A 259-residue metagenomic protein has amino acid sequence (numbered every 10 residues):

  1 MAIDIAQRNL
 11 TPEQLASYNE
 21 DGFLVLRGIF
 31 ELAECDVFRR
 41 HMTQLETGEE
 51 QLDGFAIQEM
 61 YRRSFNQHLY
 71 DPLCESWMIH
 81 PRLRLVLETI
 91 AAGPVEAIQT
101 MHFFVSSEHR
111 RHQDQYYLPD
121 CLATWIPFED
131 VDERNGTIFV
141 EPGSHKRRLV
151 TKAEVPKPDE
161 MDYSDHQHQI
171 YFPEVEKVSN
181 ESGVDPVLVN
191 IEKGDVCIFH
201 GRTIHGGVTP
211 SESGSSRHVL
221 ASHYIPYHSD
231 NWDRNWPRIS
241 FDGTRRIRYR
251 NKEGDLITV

Functional and structural regions predicted by a protein language model:
M1-D21, L26-L118, N235-P237, F241-E253: Non-heme Fe(II)-dependent double-stranded beta-helix
I3-D4, E46-A56, E154-P156, K193-I198 (+1 more regions): Non-heme Fe(II)/2-oxoglutarate
A16, R134-I204: Double-stranded beta-helix
A33, D132, R147, H205 (+1 more regions): Feature marks short, surface-exposed loop/turn motifs that line or immediately flank catalytic pockets and channel
M101-H102, Q113-Q115, I126-D130, P142: Short, structured patches in soluble enzyme cores that scaffold and shape functional sites
V105, E141-L149, H223-S229: Short edge-strand/loop segments of extracellular domains
R110-C121, V184-D185, I191, S215-S216: A short beta-loop-beta micro-motif enriched in histidine and acidic residues
Y117-E133, N190-K193, I198, H223-Y227: Short, conserved beta-strand element in jelly-roll/cupin
